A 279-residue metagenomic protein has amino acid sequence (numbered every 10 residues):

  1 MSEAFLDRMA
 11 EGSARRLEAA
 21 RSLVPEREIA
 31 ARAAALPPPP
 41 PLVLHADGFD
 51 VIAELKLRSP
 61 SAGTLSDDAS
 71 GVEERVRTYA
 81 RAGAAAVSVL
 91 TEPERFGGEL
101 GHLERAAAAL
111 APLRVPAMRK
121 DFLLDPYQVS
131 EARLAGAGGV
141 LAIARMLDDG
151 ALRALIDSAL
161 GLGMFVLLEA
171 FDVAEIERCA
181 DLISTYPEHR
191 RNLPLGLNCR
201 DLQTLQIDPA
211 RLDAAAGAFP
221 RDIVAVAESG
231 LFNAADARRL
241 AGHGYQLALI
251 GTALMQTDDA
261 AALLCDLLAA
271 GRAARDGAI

Functional and structural regions predicted by a protein language model:
M1-S66: An N-cap/entry alpha-helix motif that binds or orients negatively charged groups
D50-E54, A86-S88, R114-M118, G138-L141 (+4 more regions): Structural preference for beta-strand elements that scaffold enzyme active sites
I52-G71, V115-L124, A144-R145, E169 (+1 more regions): Active-site mouth loops of central-metabolism enzymes
L55-S66, R75-G98, C179-P220: Glycine/Thr-rich beta-alpha phosphate-binding loop at enzyme active sites
L65-A80, L123-S130, N233-A237: Short, acidic/polar
A85, V89, E131-A151, R191-Q203 (+1 more regions): Glycine-rich phosphate-binding active-site loops on the catalytic face of alpha/beta enzymes
L124-G136, D172-Y186, R221, L231-I250 (+2 more regions): Catalytic cores of alpha/beta
A214, A218, A241, Q256-I279: C-terminal helical cap(s) of enzyme catalytic domains, especially alpha/beta-barrels
